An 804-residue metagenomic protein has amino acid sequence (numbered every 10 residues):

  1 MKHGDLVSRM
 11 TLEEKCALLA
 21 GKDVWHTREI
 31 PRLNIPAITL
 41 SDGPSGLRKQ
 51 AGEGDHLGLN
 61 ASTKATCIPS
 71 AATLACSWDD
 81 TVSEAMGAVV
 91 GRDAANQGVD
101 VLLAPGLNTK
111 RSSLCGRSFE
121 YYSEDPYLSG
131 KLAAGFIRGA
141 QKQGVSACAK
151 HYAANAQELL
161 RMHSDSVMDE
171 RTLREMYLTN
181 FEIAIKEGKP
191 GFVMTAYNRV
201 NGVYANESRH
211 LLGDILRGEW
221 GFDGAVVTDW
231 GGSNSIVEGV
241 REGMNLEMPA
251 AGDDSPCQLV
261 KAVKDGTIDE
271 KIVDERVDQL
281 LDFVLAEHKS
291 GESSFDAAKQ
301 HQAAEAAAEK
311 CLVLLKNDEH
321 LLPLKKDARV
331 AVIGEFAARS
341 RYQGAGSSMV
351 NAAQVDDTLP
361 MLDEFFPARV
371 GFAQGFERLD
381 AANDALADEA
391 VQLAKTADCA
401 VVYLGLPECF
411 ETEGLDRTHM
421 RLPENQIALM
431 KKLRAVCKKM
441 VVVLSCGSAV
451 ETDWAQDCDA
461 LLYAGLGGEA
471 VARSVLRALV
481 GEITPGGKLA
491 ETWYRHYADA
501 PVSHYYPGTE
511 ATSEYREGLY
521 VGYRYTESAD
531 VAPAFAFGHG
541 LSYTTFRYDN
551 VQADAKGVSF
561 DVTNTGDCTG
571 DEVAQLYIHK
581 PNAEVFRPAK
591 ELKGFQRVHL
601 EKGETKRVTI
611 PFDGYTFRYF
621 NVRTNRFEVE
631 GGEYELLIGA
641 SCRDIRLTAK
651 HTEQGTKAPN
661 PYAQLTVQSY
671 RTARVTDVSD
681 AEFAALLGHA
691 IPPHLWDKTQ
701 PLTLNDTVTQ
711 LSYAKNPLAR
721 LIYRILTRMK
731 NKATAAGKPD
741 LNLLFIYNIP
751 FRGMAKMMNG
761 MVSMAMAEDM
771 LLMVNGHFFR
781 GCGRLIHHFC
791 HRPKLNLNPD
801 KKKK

Functional and structural regions predicted by a protein language model:
M1-F617, E633-I638, C642, I749 (+5 more regions): Glycoside hydrolase catalytic-domain context in secreted enzymes
G46, V402, S503, A532 (+8 more regions): A generic signature of intrinsically disordered, low-complexity regions enriched in glycine/proline and charged/polar
G614-P661: Terminal connector regions
C642-R643, A649-L721: Charged, amphipathic alpha-helical linkers/stalks
A685-K804: Long, low-hydrophobicity ectodomains and other hydrophilic envelope-associated domains
